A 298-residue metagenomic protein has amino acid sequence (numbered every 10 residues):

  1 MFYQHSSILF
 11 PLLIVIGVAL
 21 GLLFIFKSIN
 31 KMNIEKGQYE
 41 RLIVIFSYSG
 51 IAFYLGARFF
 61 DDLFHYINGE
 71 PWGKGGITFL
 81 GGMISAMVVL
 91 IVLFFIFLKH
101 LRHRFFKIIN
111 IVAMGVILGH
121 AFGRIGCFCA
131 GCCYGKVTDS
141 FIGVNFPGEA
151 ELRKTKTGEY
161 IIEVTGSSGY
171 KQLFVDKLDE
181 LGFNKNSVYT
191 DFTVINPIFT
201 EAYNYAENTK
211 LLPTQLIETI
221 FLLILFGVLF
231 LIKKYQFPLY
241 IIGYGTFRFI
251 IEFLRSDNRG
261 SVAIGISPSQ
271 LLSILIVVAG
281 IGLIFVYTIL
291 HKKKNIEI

Functional and structural regions predicted by a protein language model:
M1-I298: Hydrophobic, membrane-interfacing alpha helices
